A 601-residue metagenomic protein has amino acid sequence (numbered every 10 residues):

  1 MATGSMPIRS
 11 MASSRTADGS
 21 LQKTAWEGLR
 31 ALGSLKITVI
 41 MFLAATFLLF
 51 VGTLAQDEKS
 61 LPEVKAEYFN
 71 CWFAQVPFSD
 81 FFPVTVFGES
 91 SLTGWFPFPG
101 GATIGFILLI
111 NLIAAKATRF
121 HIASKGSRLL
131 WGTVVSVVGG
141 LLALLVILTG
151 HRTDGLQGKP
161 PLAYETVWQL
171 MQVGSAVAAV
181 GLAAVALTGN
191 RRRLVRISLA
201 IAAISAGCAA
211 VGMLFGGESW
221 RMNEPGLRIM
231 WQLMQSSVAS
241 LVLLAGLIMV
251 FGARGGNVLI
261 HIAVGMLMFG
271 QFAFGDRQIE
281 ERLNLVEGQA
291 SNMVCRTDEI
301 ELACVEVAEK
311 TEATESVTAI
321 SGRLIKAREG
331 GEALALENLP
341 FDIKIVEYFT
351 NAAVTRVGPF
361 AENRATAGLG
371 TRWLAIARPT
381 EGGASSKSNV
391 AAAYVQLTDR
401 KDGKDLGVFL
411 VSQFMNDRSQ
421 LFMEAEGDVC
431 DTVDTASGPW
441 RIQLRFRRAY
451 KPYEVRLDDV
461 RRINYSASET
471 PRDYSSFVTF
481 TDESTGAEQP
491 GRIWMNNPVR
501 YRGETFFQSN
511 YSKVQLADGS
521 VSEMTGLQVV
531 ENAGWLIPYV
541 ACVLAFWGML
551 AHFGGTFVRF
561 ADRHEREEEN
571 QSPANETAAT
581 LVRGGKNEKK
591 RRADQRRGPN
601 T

Functional and structural regions predicted by a protein language model:
A2-S20: Short, charged cytosolic
A17-G33, V86-S91: Cytosolic juxtamembrane amphipathic/interface segments immediately preceding and feeding into a transmembrane helix
G33-K36, I113-W131, A186-S198, L247-H261 (+3 more regions): Juxtamembrane interface at the cytosolic side of transmembrane helices
K36, T103-F106, I110, L130 (+4 more regions): Internal alpha-helical transmembrane segments
T46-A74, V86-G252: Membrane-embedded alpha-helical segments of integral membrane proteins
D57-I107, D154-Q169, F215, S219-I229 (+1 more regions): Juxtamembrane extramembrane loops of integral membrane proteins
P83-F96, N496, K513-A541: Short, aromatic-rich amphipathic segments at membrane interfaces that lie adjacent to a transmembrane helix or signal
D276-V530: Soluble non-transmembrane domains of integral membrane proteins
